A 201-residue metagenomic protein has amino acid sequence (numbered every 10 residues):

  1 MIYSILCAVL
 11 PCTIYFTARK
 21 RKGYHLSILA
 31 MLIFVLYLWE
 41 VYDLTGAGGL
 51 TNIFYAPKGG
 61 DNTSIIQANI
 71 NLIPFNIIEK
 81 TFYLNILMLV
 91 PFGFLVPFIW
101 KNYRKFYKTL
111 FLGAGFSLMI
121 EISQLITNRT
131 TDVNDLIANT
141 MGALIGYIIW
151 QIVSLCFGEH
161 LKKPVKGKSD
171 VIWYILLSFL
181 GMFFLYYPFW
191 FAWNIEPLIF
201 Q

Functional and structural regions predicted by a protein language model:
M1-I122, I126-T127, Q151-Q201: Bulky hydrophobic segments
Y3-C7, T131-S154: Alpha-helical transmembrane segments that form the membrane-embedded catalytic/substrate-binding core of multi-pass
